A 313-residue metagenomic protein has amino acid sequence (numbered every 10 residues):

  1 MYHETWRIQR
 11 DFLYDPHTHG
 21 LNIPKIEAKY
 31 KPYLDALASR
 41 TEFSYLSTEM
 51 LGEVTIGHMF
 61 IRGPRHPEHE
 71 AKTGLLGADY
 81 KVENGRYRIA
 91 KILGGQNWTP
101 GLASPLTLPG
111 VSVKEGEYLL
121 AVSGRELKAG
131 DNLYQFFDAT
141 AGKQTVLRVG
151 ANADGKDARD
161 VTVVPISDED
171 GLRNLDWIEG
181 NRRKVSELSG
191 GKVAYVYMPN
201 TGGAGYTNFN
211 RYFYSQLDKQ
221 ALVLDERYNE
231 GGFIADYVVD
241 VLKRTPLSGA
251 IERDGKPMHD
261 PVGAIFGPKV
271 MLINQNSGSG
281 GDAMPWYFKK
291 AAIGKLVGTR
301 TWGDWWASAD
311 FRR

Functional and structural regions predicted by a protein language model:
M1-F60, E83, Y87, W98: Terminal targeting/pro-maturation regions of precursor/exported proteins
H3, K114, W286: Short alpha-helical basic/polar micro-motif
Q9-Y14, T18, Q96-L106, L120 (+1 more regions): Cleft-lining beta-strand/loop regions that shape enzyme active-site pockets
H19, Y30-A36, R65-E68, L133 (+1 more regions): Conserved short loop/turn motifs at secondary-structure junctions
N22-A28, H66-E70, A151-A153: A glycine-rich phosphate-binding loop feature that marks nucleotide/adenosyl-phosphate handling sites
E27, P32-D35, E42, K72-G74 (+4 more regions): Beta-propeller domains
I56-G101, S186-E187: PDZ/PDZ-like peptide-tail recognition elements
K114-L120: Structural motif
